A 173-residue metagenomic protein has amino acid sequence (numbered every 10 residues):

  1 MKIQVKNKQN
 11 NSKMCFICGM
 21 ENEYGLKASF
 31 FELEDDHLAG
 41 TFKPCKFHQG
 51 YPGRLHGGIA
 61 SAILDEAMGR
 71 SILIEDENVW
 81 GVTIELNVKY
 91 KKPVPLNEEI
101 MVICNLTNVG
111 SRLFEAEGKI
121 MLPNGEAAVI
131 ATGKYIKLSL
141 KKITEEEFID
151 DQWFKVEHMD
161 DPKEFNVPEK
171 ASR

Functional and structural regions predicted by a protein language model:
M1-N7, P95-L96, T107-R173: HotDog/MaoC-like acyl-thioester-processing domains
N11-S12, Y24-L26, D36-L38, W80-L86 (+1 more regions): A generic structural signal for short beta-strands and their flanking turns/coil linkers
K13, I17-L55, K170-S172: Catalytic strand-loop segment that frames the active site of acyl-thioester-processing enzymes
G40, I84-L86, V102, A116 (+1 more regions): Hydrophobic residues positioned within well-ordered beta-strands of beta-sheet architectures
G58: Active-site region of the double-stranded beta-helix
L64: Conserved active-site segments centered on acidic
A67-M101, T107: Hydrophobic beta-strand-centered segment that forms part of the acyl-chain substrate-binding groove
